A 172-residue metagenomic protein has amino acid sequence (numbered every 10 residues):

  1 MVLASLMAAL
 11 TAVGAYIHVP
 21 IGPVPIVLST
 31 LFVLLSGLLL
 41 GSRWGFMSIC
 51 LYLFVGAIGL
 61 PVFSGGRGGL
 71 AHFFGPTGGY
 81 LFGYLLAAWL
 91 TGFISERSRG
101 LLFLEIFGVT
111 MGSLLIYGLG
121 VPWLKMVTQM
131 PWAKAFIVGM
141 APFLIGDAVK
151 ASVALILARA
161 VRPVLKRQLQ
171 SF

Functional and structural regions predicted by a protein language model:
M1-S5, L31-L35, G45-L51, T77-F82 (+5 more regions): Hydrophobic alpha-helical transmembrane segments
M1-S5, V138-F172: Alpha-helical transmembrane segments and their cytosolic interface
M1-W44: Hydrophobic transmembrane alpha-helices
L6, V13, L70-G118: Short helix-perturbing small/polar motifs within transmembrane alpha-helices
A15-P25, L53-A87: Interfacial aromatic-anchored transmembrane helix boundaries in multi-pass membrane proteins
L35, W89, F93, R97 (+4 more regions): Membrane-interface helix caps of multi-pass small-molecule transporters
G45-Y52, L60, A87, T91 (+3 more regions): Alpha-helical transmembrane segments and their lipid-water interface positions in multi-pass membrane proteins
L60-G66, W123-I137: Interfacial helix-loop-helix junctions of multi-pass membrane proteins
